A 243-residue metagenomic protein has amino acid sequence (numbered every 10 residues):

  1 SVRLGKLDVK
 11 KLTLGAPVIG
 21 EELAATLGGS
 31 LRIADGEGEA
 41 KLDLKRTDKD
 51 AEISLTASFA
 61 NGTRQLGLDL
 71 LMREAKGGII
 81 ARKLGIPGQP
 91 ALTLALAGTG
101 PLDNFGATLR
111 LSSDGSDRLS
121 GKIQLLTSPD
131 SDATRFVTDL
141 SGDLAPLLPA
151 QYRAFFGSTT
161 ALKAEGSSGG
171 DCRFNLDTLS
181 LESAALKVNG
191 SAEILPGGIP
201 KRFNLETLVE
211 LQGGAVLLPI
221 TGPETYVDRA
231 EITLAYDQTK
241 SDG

Functional and structural regions predicted by a protein language model:
S1, I232-G243: Short, intrinsically disordered, charge-balanced linker/junction segments flanking boundaries in proteins
S1-L102, S112-S116, I123-S131, I194-P196 (+2 more regions): Elongated, acidic membrane-bridging lipid-handling scaffolds and related periplasm/extracellular "bridge/tunnel" systems
I19-E21, I86-G88, L111-S113, A154-F156 (+2 more regions): Replace "Gram-negative outer membrane beta-barrel proteins" with "bacterial and organellar outer membrane beta-barrel
L23-A25, A51, P90-L92, S158-T160 (+2 more regions): Residues that define the transmembrane beta-barrel architecture of outer-membrane proteins
G36-K41, R64-Q65, D103-A107, C172-L176 (+1 more regions): Repeated loop/turn-to-beta-strand initiation elements of outer-membrane beta-barrel proteins
A40-L42, L55, L68-L70, L94-G98 (+8 more regions): Membrane-embedded beta-strands that build the outer-membrane beta-barrel scaffold
L147, F156-E165: Short, flexible domain-boundary/linker segments around small modular repeats
Q151, L217-T221: Outer-membrane beta-barrel translocator/channel fold
